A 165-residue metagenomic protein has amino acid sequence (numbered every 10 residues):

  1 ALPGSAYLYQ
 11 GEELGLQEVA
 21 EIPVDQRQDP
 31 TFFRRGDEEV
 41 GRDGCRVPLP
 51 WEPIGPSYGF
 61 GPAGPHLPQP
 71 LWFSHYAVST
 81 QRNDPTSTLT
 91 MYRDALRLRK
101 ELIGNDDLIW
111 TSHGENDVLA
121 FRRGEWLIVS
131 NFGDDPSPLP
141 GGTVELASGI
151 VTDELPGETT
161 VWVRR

Functional and structural regions predicted by a protein language model:
A1-W126, P136: Loop/helix patches that line or flank the sugar-binding groove of alpha-linked glycan CAZymes
L49, S137-L139, D153-L155: Generic detection of short hydrophobic beta-strand segments and adjacent strand-loop junctions
P53, A147-S148, R164: Residues at the C-termini of beta-strands that transition into short coil/loop
L127-N131: Buried hydrophobic-core signal for structured, non-transmembrane domains
F132-G142: Surface-exposed beta-strand/loop patches in extracellular or lumenal glycoproteins
G141-G149: Solvent-exposed beta-hairpin/edge-strand motifs
V151-R165: C-terminal beta-strand-rich structural cap/linker in extracellular carbohydrate-active enzymes
